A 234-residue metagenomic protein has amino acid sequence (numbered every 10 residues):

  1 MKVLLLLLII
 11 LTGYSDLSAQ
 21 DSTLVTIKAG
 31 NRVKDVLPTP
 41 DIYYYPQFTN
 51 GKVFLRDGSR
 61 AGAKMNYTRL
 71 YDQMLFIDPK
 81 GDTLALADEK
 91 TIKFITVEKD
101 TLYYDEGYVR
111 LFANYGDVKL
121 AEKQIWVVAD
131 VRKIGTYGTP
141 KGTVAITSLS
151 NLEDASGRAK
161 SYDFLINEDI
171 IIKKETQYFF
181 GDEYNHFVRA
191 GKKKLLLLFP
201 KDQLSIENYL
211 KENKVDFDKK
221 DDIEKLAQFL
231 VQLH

Functional and structural regions predicted by a protein language model:
M1-T23, L226: Bacterial Sec-dependent N-terminal signal peptides
L17-Y43: Sec-dependent signal peptide cleavage junction
D21-L24, Q177-F180, L198: Short hydrophobic/aromatic-rich motifs at helix boundaries and adjacent loops
P40, G181-D182, K194-F199: A short, ordered amphipathic alpha-helix with a cationic face
I42-A61: N-terminal ordered "arm"
A61-F187: Aromatic-patch recognition
F187-H234: Long, compositionally biased interface segments
